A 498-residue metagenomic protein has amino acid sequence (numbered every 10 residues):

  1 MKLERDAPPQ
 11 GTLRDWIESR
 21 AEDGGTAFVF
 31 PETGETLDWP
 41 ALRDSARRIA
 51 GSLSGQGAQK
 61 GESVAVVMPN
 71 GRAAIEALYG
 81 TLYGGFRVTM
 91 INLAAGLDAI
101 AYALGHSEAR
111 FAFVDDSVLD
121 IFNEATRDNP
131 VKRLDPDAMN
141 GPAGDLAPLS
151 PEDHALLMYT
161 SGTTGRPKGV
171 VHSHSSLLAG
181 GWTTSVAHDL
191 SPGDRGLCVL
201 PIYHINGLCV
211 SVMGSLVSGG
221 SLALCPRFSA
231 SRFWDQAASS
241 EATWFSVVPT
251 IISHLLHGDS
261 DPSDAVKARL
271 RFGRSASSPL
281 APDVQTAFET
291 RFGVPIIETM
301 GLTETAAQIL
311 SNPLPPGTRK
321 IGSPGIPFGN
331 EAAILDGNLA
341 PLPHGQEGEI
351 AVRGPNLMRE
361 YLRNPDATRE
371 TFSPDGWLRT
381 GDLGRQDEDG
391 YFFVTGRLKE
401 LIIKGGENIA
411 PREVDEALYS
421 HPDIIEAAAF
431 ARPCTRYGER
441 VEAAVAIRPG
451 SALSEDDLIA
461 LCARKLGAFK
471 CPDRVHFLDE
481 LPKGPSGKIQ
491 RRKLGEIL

Functional and structural regions predicted by a protein language model:
P9, A27-G71, I75-Y79, G96-A101 (+1 more regions): Conserved AMP-binding/adenylate-forming core of the ANL superfamily
Q10, G24-T26, P142-Y159, R166 (+1 more regions): Conserved pre-ATP/AMP-binding loop-to-beta segment of ANL
T36-P40, A155-A179: Conserved AMP-binding A3 loop
R43-G51, V170-S191, V199-Y203, C209 (+1 more regions): Conserved structural elements of the adenylate-forming
A74, A95, A112, F245 (+6 more regions): AMP-binding/adenylate-forming catalytic core of the ANL superfamily
G85, L178-R195, I205-T243, G258-D259: Conserved AMP-binding/adenylation subdomain of ANL enzymes
S239-V247, L256-R319, E331-A333, N338: Gly/Ser/Thr-rich phosphate-binding loop
I326-G329, N338-T371, I409: Conserved ATP/PPi-binding loop(s) of AMP-dependent carboxylate-activating enzymes
